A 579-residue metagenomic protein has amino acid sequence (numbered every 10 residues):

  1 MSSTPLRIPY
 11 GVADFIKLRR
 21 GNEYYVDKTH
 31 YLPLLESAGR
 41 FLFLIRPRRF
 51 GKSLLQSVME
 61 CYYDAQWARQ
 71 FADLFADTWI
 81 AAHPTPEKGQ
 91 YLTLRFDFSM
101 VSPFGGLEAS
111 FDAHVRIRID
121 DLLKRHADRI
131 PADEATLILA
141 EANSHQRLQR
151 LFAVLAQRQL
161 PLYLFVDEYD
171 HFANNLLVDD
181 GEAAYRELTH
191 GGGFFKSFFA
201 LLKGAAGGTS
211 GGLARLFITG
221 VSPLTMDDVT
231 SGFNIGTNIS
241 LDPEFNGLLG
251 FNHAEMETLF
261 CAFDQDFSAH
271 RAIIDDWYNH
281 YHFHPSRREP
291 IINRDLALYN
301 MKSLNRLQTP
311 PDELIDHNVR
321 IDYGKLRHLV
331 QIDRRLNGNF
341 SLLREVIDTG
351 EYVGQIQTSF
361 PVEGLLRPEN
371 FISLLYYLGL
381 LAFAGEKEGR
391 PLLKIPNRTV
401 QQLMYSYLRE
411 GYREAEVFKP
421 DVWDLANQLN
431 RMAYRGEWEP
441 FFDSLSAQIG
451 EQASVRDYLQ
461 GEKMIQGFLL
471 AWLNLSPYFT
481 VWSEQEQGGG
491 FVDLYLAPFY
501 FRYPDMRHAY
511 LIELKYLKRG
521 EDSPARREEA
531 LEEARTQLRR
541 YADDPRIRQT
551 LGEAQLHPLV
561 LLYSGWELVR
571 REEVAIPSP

Functional and structural regions predicted by a protein language model:
S2-Y63, W67, A72-I80: Walker A/P-loop-proximal flanking segment of P-loop NTPase domains
G11, D27, C61-K124: P-loop NTPase motor core
R150-Q157, A184-L213, R546: Substrate-engagement module of ASCE P-loop NTPases
R158-L188: Conserved P-loop NTPase "ATPase switch" module shared by AAA+ and STAND
F165-D167, K196-A200, A214-V221: Structural recognition of the conserved hydrophobic beta-strand(s) that form the central parallel beta-sheet of P-loop
P223-G232, I239-K302, R306: Amphipathic alpha-helical segments of the small helical/lid subdomains adjacent to P-loop NTPase cores
G236, P290-A534, R540-A542, R571-P579: Extended alpha-helical interface modules used as scaffolds for assembling large macromolecular complexes
R546-P579: Domain-level recognition of nuclease-like catalytic cores that cleave nucleotide substrates
